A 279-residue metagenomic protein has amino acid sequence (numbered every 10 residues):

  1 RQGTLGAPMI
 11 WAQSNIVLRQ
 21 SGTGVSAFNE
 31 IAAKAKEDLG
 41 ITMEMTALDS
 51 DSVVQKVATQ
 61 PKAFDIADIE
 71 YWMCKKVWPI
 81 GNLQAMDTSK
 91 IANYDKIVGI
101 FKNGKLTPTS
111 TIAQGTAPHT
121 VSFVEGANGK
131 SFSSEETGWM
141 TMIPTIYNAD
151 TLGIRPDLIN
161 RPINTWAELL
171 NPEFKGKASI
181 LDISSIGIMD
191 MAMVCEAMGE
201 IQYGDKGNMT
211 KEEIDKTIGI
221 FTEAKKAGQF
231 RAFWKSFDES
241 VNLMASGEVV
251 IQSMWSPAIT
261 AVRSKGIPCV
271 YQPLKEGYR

Functional and structural regions predicted by a protein language model:
G3-I80, V241: Early extracytoplasmic/lumenal segment of secretory-pathway proteins
G3-T4, L39-I41, K62-D65, F174-A178 (+3 more regions): Loop/turn elements at helix/coil->beta-strand transitions in domains of secreted/extracellular proteins
G6-P8, Q20, E44-A47, D65-D68 (+5 more regions): Structural recognition of the beta-strand scaffold that forms the well-ordered cores of secreted hydrolase catalytic
Q13-N29, D51-S52, W72, W78-E239: Extracytoplasmic ligand-binding site segments that recognize negatively charged/polar headgroups
A58, W78-P79, L170, T222 (+2 more regions): Alpha-helix boundary recognition
K62-A63, A85, A197, C269-Y271: Short, hinge-like loop/turn segments at secondary-structure boundaries
G228-R279: Extracytoplasmic/periplasmic substrate-binding proteins
